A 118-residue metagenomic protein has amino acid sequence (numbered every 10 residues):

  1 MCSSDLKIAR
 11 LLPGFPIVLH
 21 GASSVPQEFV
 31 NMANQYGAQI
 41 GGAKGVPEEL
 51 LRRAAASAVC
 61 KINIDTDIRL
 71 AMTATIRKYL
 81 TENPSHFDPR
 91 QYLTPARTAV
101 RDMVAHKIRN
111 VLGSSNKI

Functional and structural regions predicted by a protein language model:
M1-S3: Short, small-residue-biased leader/transition segments that mark boundaries at the very start of proteins
L6-L19: Oxyanion-binding "anion nests"
P16-V30: Long, repeat-rich segments with strong aromatic
I17-H20, I40-G42, C60-I64: Hydrophobic faces of well-ordered beta-strands that scaffold small-molecule active sites in alpha/beta enzyme cores
V30-K44, R77: Short, electropositive alpha-helical surface patch
V46-I118: C-terminal alpha-helical cap/extension of soluble enzyme domains
